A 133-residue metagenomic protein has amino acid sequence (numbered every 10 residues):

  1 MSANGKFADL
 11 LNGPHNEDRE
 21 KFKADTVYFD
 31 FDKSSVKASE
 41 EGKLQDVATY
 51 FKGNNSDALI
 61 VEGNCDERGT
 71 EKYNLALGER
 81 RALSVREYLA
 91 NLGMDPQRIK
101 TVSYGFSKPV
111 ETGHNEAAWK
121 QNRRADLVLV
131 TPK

Functional and structural regions predicted by a protein language model:
M1-A58, P132: Periplasmic peptidoglycan-binding/tethering modules of Gram-negative envelope proteins
N64-K133: Periplasmic OmpA-like peptidoglycan-binding domain that tethers envelope proteins to the cell wall
